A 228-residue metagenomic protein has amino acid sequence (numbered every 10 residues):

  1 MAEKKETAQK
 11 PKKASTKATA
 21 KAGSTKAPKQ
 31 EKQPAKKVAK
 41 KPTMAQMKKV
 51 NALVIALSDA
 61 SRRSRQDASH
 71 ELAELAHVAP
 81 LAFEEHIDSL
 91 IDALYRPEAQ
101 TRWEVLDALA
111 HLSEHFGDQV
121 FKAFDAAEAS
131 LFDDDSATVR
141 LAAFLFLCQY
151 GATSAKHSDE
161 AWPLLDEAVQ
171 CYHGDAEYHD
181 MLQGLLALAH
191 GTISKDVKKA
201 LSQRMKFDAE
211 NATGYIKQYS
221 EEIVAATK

Functional and structural regions predicted by a protein language model:
A2-E6, K10-K13, A20-R63: N-terminal "cap/leader" segments of large eukaryotic alpha-helical scaffolds
E3-K4, K12, E31, A35-A39 (+1 more regions): Eukaryotic acidic, Ser/Thr-rich intrinsically disordered low-complexity regions
K40-P42, R62-A93, H111-G117: Alpha-helical solenoid scaffolds in large eukaryotic transport, assembly, and signaling factors
M44-A56, P80-A93, G117-S130, A155-Q170 (+1 more regions): Amphipathic alpha-helical scaffolding segments comprising HEAT/armadillo-like alpha-solenoid repeats
M47, R62-R63, A99-Q100, S136-T138 (+2 more regions): Alpha-helix N-cap/helix-start positions at coil->helix boundaries
N51, R65-D67, R102-L106, R140-A142 (+2 more regions): Alpha-solenoid HEAT/ARM repeat scaffold
A73-E74, A110-H111, C148-Q149, Q183-H190 (+1 more regions): Structural signature of alpha-helical solenoid repeat scaffolds
T101, L112-V139: Helix-adjacent hinge/juxtasegments
